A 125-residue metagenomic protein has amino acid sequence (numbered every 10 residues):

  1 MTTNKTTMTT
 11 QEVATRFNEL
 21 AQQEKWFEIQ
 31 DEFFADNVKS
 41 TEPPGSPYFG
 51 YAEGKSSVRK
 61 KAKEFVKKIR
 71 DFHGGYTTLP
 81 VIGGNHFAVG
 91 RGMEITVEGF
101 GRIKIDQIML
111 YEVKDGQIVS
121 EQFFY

Functional and structural regions predicted by a protein language model:
T3-N37: Short acidic-aromatic low-complexity motifs
F27, D31-L79, N85: A solvent-exposed, acidic/Ser-Thr-rich amphipathic alpha-helical stretch
K39, G101, Q117-V119: Residue-level signal for well-ordered, solvent-exposed loop/turn and beta-edge residues enriched in charged/polar side
S40, V89-G90, S120-E121: Short hydrophobic/aromatic-rich beta-strand segments that constitute the beta-sheet cores of beta-sandwich/beta-barrel
G75-P80, G92-E94, D106-Y111: Hydrophobic/aromatic beta-strand elements that line small-molecule binding cavities or substrate pockets in beta-rich
H86-T96: Short, well-ordered beta-strand segments in beta-rich or mixed alpha/beta enzyme and ligand-binding folds
I95-I103: Short, cysteine-centered beta-strand-loop-beta hairpins and adjacent loop/turn segments enriched in charged/polar
D106-Y125: Short beta-strand edge/turn micro-motifs at domain boundaries
